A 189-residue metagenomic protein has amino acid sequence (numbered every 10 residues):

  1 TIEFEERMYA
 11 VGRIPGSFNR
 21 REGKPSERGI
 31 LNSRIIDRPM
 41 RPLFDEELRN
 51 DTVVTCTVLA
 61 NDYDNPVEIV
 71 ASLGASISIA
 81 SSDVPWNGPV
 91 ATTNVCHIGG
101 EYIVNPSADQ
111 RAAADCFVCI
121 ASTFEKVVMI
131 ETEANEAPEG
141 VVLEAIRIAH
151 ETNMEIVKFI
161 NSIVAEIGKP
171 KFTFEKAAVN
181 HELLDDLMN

Functional and structural regions predicted by a protein language model:
T1-T52, V58, N65, F124 (+2 more regions): Glycine-rich, flexible beta-strand/loop modules in the N-terminal catalytic cores of phosphate-handling
M8-Y9, A60, G100, E136: Conserved nucleotide-binding/hydrolysis micro-motifs of P-loop NTPases
Y9-R21, A60-N65, I167-M188: Short, surface-exposed loop/turn segments at secondary-structure boundaries that line and modulate
S17-R20, V70, A108-D109: Short intrinsically disordered coil segments
L31, I36, E46-H97: Glycine-rich anion/phosphate-binding loop at the beta-strand->alpha-helix junction
D83-N189: Mobile "lid/hinge" segments at catalytic clefts and subdomain interfaces of large enzymes
